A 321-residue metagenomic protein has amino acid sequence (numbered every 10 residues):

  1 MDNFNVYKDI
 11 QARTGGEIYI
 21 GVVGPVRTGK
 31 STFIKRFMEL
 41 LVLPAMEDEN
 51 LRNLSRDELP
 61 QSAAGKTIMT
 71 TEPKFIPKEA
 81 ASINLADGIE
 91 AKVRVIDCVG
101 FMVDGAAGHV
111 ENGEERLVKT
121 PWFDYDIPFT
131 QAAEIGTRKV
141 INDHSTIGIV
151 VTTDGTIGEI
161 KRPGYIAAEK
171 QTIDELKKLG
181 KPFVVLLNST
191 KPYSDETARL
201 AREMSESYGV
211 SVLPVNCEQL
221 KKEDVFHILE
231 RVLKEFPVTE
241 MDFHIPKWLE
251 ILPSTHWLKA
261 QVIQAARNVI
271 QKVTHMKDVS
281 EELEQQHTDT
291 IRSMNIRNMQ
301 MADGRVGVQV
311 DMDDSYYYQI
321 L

Functional and structural regions predicted by a protein language model:
M1-D124, N142: Conserved G1/Walker A P-loop phosphate-binding module
N3-Y7, A12-K30, R36-L40, I228-M241 (+1 more regions): P-loop NTP-binding site
I20, R94-I96, T146-V150, V184-L186 (+1 more regions): Hydrophobic/aromatic beta-strand patches that form the interior of the parallel beta-sheet core in alpha/beta enzyme
V99-V103, D154-I157, T190-Y193, E218-K221 (+1 more regions): Conserved nucleotide-binding/hydrolysis micro-motifs of P-loop NTPases
G105-G108, E159-G164, S194-A198: Conserved ATPase-coupling elements of RecA-like P-loop NTPase cores
A106-E159, L176: Inter-motif core of Ras-like GTPase G domains
G164-K170: Charged helix-capping and loop-helix junction motifs
Q171-V184, S189-T255: Canonical P-loop GTPase G-domain recognition
